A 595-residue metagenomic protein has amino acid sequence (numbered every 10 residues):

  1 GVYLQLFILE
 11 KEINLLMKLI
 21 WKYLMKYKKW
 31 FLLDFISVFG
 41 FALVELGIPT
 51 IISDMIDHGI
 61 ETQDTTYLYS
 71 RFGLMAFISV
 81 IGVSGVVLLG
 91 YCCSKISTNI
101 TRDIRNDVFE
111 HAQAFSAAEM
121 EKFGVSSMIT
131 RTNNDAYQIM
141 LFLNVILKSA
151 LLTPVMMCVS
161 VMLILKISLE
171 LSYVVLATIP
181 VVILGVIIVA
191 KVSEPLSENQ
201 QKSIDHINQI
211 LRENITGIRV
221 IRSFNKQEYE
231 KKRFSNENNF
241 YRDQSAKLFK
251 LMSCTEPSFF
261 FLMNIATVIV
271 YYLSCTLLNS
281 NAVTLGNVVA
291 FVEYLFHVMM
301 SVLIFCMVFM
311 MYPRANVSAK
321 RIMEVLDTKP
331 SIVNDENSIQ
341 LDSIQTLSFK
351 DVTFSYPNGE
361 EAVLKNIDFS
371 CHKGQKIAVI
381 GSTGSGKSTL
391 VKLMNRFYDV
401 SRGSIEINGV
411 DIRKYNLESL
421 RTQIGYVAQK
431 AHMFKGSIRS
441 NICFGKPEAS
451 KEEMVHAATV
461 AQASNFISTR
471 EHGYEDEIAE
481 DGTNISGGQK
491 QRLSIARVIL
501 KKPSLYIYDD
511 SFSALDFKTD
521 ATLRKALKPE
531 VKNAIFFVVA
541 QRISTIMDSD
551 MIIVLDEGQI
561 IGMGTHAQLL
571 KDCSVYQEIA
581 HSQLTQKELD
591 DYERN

Functional and structural regions predicted by a protein language model:
G1-E45, I52, I60-L74, I81 (+17 more regions): Membrane-integrated ABC transporters
Q5-E12, L341-N595: ABC-type nucleotide-binding domain
M25-K28, A114-A118, N134-L143, L147 (+8 more regions): An intracellular "coupling" helix at the cytosolic face of ABC transporter transmembrane type-1 domains
K26, W30-L43, D54, M75-S84 (+2 more regions): Transmembrane helices of ABC transporter permease
F41, E45, P49, F77 (+9 more regions): Alpha-helical transmembrane segments
T62, T98, N106-T130, N134-A136 (+7 more regions): Short intracellular "coupling" helices and adjacent cytoplasmic loop segments at the cytosolic face of multi-pass
Q63-D64, L68, V159, L163-P180 (+3 more regions): Helix-loop-helix
